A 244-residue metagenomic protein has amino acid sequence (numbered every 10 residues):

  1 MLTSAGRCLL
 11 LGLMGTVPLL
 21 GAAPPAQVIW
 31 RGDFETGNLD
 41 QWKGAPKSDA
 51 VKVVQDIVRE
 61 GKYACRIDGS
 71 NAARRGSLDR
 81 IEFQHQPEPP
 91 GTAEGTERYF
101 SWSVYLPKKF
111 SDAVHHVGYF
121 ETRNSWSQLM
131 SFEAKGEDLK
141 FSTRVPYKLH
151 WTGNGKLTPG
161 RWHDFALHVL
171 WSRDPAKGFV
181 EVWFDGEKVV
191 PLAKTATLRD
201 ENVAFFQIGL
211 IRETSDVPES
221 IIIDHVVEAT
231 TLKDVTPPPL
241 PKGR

Functional and structural regions predicted by a protein language model:
M1-G12: Bacterial N-terminal signal peptides that target proteins for export
G6, V17-L20, E133: Serine/proline-rich low-complexity intrinsically disordered segments, especially terminal tails, linkers
L13-Q27: Bacterial Sec-dependent signal peptides at the C-terminal "C-region" and cleavage site
A23-R244: Low-complexity, Ser/Thr/Pro/Gly-rich disordered linker/stalk regions
